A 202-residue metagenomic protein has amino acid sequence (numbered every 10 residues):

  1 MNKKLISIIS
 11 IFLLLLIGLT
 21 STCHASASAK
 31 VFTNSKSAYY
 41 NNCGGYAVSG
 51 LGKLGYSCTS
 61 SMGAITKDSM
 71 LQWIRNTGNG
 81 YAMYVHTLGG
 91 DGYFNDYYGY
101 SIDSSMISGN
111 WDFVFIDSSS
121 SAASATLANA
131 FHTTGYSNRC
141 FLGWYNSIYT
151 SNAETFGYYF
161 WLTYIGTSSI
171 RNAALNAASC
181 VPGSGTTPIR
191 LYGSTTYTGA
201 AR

Functional and structural regions predicted by a protein language model:
M1-I9: Bacterial N-terminal signal peptides that target proteins for export
S10-G18: Bacterial N-terminal signal peptides
L19-A27: Sec-dependent signal peptide cleavage junction
S26-T87, I116: A domain-level signal for caspase-like cysteine endopeptidase catalytic cores and their zymogen-processing architecture
L54-S57, G78-A82, G109-F113, G135-C140 (+1 more regions): Loop/turn elements at helix/coil->beta-strand transitions in domains of secreted/extracellular proteins
S69-M70, Y97-S105, S124-N129: Alpha-helical scaffolding within the catalytic cores of extracellular/periplasmic polymer-degrading hydrolases
G90-F113: A short, glycine/acidic-enriched catalytic loop
D117, S121-R202: Active-site-proximal C-terminal subdomain of hydrolase catalytic domains
